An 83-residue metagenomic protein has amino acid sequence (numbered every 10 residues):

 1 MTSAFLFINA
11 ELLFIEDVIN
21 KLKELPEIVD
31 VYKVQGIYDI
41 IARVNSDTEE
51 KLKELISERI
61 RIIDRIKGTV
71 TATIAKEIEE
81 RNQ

Functional and structural regions predicted by a protein language model:
M1-Q83: A compositional/biophysical signature of low hydrophobicity enriched in polar/charged and small residues
